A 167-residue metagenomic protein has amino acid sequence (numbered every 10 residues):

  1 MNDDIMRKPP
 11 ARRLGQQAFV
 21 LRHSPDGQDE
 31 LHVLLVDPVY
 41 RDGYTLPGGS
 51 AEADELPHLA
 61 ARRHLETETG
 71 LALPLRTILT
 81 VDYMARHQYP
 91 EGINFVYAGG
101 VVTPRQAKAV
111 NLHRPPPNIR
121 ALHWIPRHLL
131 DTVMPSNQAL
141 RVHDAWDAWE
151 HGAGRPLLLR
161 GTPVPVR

Functional and structural regions predicted by a protein language model:
M1-Q17, H23-P25: Acidic, metal-coordinating catalytic segment for phosphate/diphosphate chemistry, firing primarily on the Nudix
Q17, H32, A121: Conserved beta-strand and immediately adjacent loop positions that scaffold enzyme active sites
H23, I78-Y83: Residue-level recognition of beta-strand microenvironments
H23-L31, Q88-P90: Short, solvent-exposed loop/turn segments that connect beta-strands within catalytic domains and beta-strand-rich
L35-D37: Short, acidic/hydrophobic/Gly-rich beta-strand patch recurrent on exposed beta strands that often constitutes part
D42-Y44, R114-R167: Nudix hydrolase/Nudix homology domain
L46-G48: Thr-Gly-centered strand-to-loop micro-motif
A51-P74, D82-Q138: Unchanged
